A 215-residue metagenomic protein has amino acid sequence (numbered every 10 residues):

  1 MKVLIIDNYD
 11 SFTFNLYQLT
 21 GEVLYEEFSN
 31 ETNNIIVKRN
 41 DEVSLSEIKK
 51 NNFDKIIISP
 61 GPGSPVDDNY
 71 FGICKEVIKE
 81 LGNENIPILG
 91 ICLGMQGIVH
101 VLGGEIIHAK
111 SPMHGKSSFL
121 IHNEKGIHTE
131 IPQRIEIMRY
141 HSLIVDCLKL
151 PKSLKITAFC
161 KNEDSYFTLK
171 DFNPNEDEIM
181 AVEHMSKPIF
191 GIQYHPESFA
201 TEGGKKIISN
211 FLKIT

Functional and structural regions predicted by a protein language model:
M1-S11, N15, Y25-F28, K152 (+1 more regions): RNA-binding accessory domains that recognize and position tRNA/RNA substrates
K2-V3, S11, Y17-L89, L102: Flexible gly/pro-rich beta->alpha loop and the following alpha-helix that scaffold active-site loops
I6, N34, P60, I106 (+1 more regions): Residues at structural and domain junctions
I56, C92, F211: Residue-level signal for inorganic ion chemistry
P60-S64, G94-Q96, P196: Short glycine-rich anion-binding loops that position phosphate/pyrophosphate groups of nucleotides and phosphorylated
G72-L89, Q96-I189, Y194, F199-K206 (+1 more regions): Pocket-forming structural segment of enzyme catalytic cores
